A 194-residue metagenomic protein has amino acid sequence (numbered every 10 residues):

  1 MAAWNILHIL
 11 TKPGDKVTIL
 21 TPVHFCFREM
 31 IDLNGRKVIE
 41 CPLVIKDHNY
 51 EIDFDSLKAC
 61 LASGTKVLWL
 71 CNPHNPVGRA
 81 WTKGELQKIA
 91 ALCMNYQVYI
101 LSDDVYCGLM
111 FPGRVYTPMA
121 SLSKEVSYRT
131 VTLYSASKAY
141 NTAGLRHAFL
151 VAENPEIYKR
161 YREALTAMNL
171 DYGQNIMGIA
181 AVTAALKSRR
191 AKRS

Functional and structural regions predicted by a protein language model:
M1-A91, G108-L109, Y116-S121, E125: Conserved core of the PLP fold type I
S63-G64, N95-Y96, A164: Structured helix-beta-strand junction loops
K66-V67, Y99, V131: Short, Asp-centered acidic motifs that coordinate Mg2+ and/or phosphate in catalytic or ligand-binding sites
N95-V98, S123-Y128, E156: Short helix-capping segments at alpha-helix termini
V98-Y99, M110: Metal-dependent active-site segment of extracytoplasmic phospho-/sulfohydrolases and closely related
R129-S194: PLP-dependent aminotransferase class I/II
